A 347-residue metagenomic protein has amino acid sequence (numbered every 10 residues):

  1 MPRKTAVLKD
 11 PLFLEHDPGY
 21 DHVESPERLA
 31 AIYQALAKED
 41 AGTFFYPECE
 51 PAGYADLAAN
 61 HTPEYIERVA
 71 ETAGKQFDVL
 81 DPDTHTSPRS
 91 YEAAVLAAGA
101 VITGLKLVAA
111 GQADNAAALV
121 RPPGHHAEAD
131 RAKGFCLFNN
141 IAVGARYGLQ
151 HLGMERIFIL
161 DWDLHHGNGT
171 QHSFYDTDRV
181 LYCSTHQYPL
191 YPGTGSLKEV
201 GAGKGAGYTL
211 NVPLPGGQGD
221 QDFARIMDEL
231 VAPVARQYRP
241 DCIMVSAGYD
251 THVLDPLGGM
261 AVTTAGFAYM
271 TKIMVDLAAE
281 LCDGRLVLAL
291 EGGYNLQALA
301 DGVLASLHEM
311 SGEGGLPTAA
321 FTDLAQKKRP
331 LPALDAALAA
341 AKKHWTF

Functional and structural regions predicted by a protein language model:
M1-A59: N-terminal low-complexity, Ser/Thr- and acidic-residue-enriched intrinsically disordered segments
M1-L8, L14, E67-F347: A general "terminal functional-core" signal
E50-G74: Charged, often glycine-rich, active-site loop that binds/positions anionic groups
